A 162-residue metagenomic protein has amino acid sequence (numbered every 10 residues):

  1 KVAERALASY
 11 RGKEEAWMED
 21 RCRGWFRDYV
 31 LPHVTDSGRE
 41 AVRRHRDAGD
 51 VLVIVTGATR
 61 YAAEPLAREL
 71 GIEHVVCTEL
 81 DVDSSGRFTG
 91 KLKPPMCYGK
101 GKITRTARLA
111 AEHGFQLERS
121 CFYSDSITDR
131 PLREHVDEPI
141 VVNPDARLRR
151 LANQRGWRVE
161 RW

Functional and structural regions predicted by a protein language model:
K1-R11: N-terminal helical cap/lid subdomain that shapes the substrate entry/recognition surface in HAD-like hydrolases
K13-A16, D20-R23, R27-W162: C-terminal cap/substrate-recognition subdomain and adjoining C-terminal extension of metal-dependent phosphatase-like
